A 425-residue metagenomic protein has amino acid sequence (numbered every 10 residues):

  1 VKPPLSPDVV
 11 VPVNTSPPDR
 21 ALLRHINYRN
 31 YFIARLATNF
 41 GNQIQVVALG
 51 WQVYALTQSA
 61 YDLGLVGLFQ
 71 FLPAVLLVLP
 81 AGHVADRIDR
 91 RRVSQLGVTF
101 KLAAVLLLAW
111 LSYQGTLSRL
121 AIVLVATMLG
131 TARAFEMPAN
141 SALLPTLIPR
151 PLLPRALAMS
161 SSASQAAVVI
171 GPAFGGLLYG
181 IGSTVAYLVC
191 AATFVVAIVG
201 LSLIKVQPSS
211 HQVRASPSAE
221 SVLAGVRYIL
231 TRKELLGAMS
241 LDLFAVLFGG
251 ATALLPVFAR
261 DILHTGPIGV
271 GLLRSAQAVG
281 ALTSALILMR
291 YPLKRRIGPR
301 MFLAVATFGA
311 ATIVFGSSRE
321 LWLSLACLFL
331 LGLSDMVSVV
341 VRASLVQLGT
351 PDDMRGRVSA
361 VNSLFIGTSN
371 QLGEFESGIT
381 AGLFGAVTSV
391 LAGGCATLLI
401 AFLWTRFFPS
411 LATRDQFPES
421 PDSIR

Functional and structural regions predicted by a protein language model:
V1-R425: Alpha-helical transmembrane-bundle signature of multi-pass membrane transport and export proteins
